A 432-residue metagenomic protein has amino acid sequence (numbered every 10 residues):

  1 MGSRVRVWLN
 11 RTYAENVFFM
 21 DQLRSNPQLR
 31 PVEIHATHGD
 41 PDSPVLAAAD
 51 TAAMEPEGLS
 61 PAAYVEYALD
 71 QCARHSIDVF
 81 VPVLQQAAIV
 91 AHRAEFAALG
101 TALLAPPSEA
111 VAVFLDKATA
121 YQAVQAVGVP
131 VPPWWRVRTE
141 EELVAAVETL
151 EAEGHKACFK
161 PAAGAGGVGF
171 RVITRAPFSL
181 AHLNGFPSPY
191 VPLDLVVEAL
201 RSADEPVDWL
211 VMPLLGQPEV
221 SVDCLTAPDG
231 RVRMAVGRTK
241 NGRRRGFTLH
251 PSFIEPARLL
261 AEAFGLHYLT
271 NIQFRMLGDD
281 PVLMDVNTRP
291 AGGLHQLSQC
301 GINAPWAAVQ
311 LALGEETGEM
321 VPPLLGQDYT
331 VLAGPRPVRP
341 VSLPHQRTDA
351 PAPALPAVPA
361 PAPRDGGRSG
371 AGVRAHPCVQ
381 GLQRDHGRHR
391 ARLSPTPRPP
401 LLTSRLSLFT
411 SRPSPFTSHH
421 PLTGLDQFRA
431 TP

Functional and structural regions predicted by a protein language model:
M1-P106, H386, R390-P400, G424-A430: ATP-binding N-terminal substructure of ATP-dependent carboxylate-amine bond-forming enzymes
R4-W8, K156, L210: Residues that mark the start of a beta-strand
V111-D208, P228-D229: Active-site nucleotide/adenylate-binding loops and adjacent lid/helix of ATP-dependent enzymes
G167, T239-G246, N287-G301: Glycine-rich phosphate/pyrophosphate-binding beta-alpha loops
L183-L260, F264, R275-M276, P281-V282: Phosphate-binding site of ATP-dependent enzymes
P251-L277, R289-R339: Active-site "cap" helix and flanking loop/linker of ATP-utilizing ligase/carboxylase catalytic domains
L277, A307-P400, H420-P432: Peripheral (often C-terminal) accessory segments that flank ATP-dependent C-N-forming ligase machineries
